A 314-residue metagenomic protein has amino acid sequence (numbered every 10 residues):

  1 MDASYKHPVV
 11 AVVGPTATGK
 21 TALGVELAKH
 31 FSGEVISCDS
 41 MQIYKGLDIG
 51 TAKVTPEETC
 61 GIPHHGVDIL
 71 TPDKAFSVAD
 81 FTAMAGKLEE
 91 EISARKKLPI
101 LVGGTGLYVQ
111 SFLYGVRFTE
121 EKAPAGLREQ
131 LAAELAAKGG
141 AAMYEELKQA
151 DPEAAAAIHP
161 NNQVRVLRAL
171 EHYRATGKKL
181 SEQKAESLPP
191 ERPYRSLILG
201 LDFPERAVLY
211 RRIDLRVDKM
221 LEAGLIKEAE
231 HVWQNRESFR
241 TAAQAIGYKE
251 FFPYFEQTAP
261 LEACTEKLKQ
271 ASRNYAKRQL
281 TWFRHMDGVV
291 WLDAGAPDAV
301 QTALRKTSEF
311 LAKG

Functional and structural regions predicted by a protein language model:
M1-G314: Phosphate/pyrophosphate-binding catalytic cores of soluble transferases and nucleic-acid-acting enzymes
